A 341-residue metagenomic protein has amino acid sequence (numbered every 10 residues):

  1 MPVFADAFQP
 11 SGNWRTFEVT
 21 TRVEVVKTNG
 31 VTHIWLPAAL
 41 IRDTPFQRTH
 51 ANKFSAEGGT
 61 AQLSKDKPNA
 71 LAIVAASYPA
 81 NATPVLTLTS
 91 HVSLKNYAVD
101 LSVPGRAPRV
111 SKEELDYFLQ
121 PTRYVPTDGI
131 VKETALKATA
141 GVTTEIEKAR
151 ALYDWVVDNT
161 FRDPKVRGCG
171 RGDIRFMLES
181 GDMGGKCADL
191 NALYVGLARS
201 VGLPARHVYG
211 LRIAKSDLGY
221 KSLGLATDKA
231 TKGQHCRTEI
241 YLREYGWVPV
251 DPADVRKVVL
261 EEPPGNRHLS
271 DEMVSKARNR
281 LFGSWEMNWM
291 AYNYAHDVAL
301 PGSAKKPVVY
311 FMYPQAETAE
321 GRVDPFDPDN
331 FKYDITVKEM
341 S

Functional and structural regions predicted by a protein language model:
F4-A98: Intrinsically disordered, low-complexity N-terminal segments that are enriched in acidic
K27, E145, C187-N191, T231-Q234: Active-site-proximal structural scaffolding
K27-G30, P79-P84, T143, V201 (+1 more regions): A short, structured loop/turn motif at beta-sheet edges
S64-D66, V85-D163, R167-G181: Acidic low-complexity segments
A76-P126, F282-M290, H296-S341: Secretory-pathway-linked proteins and extracytosolic
K148-L152, M183-A198: Active-site nucleophilic cysteine motif
A192-A304: Hydrophobic/aromatic-rich core segments of domains that either
